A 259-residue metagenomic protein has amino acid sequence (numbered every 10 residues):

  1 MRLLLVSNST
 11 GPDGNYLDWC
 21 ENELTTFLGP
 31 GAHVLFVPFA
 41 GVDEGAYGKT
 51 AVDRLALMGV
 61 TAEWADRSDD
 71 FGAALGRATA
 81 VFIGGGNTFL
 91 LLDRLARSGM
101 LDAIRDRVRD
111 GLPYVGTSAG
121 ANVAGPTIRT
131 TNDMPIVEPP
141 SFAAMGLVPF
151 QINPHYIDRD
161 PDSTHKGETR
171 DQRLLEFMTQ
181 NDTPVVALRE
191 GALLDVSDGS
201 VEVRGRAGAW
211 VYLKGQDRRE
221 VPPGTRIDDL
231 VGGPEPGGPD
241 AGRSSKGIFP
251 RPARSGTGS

Functional and structural regions predicted by a protein language model:
M1-P30, F36-K49, R129-T130, M134-S259: C-terminal and late-domain segments of enzyme folds
L5, E63-D66, I83, V115-T117 (+1 more regions): General beta-strand structural signal in soluble alpha/beta enzymes
S9, G86-F89, G120, I157: Short glycine-rich anion-binding loops that position phosphate/pyrophosphate groups of nucleotides and phosphorylated
A32-G86, L90-R94: Portal/gating segments that form or line small-molecule/metal binding sites
D43-E44, T88-F89, A121-A124, L193-D195: Short, active-site-adjacent cap segments at secondary-structure transitions
G76-R77, D110, L147: Alpha-helix C-terminal capping/helix-to-coil transition sites in glycosyltransferase folds
F82-G85, V108-T127: Catalytic nucleophile loop
S98-G111: Catalytic-core regions built around general acid/base machinery
